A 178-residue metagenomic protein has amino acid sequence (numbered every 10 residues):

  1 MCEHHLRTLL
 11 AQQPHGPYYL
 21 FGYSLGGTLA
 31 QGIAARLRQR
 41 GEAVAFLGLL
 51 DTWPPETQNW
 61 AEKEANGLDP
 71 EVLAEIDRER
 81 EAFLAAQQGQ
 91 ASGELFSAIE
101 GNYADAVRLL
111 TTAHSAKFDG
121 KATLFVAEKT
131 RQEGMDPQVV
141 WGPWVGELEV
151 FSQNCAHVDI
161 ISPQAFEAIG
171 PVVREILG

Functional and structural regions predicted by a protein language model:
M1-G178: A hydrolase-biased, glycine/serine/histidine/acidic-enriched motif that marks catalytic-domain neighborhoods in diverse
